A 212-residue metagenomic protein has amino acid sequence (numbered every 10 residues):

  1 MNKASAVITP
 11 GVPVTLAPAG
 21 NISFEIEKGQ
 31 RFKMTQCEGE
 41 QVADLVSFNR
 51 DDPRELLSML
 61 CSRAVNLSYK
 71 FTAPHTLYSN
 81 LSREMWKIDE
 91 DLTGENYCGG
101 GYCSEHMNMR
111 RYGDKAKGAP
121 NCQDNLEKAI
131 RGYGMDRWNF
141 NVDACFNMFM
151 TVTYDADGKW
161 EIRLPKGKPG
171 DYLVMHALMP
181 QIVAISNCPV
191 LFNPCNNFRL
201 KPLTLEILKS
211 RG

Functional and structural regions predicted by a protein language model:
M1-G212: Acidic, Ser/Thr/Pro
